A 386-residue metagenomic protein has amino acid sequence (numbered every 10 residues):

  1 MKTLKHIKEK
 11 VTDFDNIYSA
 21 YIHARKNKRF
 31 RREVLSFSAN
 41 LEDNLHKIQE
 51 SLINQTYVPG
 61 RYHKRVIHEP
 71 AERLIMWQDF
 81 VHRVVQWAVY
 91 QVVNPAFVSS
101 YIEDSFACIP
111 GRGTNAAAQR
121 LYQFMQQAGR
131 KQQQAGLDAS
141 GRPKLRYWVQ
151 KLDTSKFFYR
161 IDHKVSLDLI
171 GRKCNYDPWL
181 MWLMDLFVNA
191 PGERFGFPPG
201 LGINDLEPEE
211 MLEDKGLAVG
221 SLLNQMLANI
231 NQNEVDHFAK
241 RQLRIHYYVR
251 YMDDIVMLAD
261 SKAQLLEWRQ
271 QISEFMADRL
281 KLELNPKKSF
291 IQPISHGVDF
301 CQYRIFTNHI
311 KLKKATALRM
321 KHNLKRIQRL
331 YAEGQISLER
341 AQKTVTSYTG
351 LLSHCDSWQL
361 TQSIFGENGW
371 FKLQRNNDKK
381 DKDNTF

Functional and structural regions predicted by a protein language model:
M1-L169, N175-D177, G192-F195: Conserved two-metal-ion catalytic palm core of "right-hand" nucleic acid polymerases, unifying RNA-dependent RNA
V34, S38-L41, G111, G216-L217 (+3 more regions): Conserved phosphate/pyrophosphate-binding and hydrolysis machinery centered on Walker-type P-loop NTPases, extending
N44, S51, F124, A128-M252 (+2 more regions): Conserved polymerase palm-domain catalytic core
Q78, W87, I203-D214, L266-E267 (+1 more regions): Right-hand nucleic-acid polymerase module
Q91-P95, H237, E274: Short, intrinsically disordered, mixed-charge
S99-G113, L243-M252, G366-E367: Short alpha-helical "patches" and their helix-cap loops
C108-A117, V256-M257, I291-S295: Beta-rich nucleic-acid/ligand-interaction surfaces
